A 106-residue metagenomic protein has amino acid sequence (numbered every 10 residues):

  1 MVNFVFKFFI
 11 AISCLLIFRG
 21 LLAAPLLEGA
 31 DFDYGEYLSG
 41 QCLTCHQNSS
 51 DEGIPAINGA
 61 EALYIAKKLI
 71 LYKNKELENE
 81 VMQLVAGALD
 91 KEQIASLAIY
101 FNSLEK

Functional and structural regions predicted by a protein language model:
M1-G29, K106: N-terminal export/targeting leaders of redox proteins
F18-S39, G53, L71: Electrostatic cytochrome c docking/interface patches
G35, G40-S49, L97: The canonical Cys-X-X-Cys-His
C45-D51, N102-K106: Detector for the c-type heme attachment site
G53-A56, V81: Conserved beta-strand positions that form and line the central face of beta-propeller blades
N58-A66: Short cysteine/histidine-rich metal-coordination sites, predominantly Zn2+-binding motifs
I70-E92: Short Fe-S-cluster ligation motifs
G87-K106: C-terminal capping alpha-helices of c-type cytochrome domains
